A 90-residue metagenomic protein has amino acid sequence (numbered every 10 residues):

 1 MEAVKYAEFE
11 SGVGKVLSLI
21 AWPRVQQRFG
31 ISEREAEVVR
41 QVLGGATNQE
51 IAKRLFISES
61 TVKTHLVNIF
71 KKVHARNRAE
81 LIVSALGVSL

Functional and structural regions predicted by a protein language model:
F9-V13, P23-V25, V67-L90: Basic, Lys/Arg-enriched C-terminal extension of HTH/homeodomain DNA-binding domains
S11-E37: Regulatory hinge/linker segments at domain boundaries that couple sensory/effector modules to output domains
Q26, G30, R40-G44, L86: Short, locally clustered residues in the helix-turn-helix/winged-helix DNA-binding domain
E35-V42, L81: Short alpha-helical "packing" element that flanks the helix-turn-helix/winged-helix DNA-binding module
G45-E80: Recognition helix of helix-turn-helix DNA-binding domains
